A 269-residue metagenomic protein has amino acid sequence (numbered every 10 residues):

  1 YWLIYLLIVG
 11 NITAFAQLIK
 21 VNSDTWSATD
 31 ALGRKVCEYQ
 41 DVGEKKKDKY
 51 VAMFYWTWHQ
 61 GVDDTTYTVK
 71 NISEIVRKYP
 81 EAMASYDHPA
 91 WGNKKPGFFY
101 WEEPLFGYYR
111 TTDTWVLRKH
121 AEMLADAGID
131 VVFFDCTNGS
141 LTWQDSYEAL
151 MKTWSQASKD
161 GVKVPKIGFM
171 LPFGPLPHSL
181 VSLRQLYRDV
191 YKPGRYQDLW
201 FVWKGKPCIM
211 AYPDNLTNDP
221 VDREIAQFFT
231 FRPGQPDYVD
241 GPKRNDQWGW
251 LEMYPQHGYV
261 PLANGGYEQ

Functional and structural regions predicted by a protein language model:
W2-T13: Bacterial N-terminal signal peptides
Q17-Q269: Glycan-processing catalytic domains of CAZymes
